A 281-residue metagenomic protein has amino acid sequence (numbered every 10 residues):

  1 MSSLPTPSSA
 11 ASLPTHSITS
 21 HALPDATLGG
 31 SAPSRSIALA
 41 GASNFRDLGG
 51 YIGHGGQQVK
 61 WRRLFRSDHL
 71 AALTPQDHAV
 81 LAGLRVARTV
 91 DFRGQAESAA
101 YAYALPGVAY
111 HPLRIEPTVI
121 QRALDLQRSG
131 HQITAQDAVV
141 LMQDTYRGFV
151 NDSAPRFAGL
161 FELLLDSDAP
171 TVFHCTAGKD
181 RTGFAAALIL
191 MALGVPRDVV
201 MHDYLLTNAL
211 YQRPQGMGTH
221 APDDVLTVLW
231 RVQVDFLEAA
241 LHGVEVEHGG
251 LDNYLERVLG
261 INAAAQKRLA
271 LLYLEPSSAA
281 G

Functional and structural regions predicted by a protein language model:
S2-T171, F184-G281: Cys-dependent protein tyrosine phosphatase-like superfamily
H174: Histidine-centered active-site/metal-ligand motif
A177, R181-T182: Ser/Thr-glycine-rich phosphate-binding loops at phosphate-binding pockets of nucleotides, nucleotide cofactors
